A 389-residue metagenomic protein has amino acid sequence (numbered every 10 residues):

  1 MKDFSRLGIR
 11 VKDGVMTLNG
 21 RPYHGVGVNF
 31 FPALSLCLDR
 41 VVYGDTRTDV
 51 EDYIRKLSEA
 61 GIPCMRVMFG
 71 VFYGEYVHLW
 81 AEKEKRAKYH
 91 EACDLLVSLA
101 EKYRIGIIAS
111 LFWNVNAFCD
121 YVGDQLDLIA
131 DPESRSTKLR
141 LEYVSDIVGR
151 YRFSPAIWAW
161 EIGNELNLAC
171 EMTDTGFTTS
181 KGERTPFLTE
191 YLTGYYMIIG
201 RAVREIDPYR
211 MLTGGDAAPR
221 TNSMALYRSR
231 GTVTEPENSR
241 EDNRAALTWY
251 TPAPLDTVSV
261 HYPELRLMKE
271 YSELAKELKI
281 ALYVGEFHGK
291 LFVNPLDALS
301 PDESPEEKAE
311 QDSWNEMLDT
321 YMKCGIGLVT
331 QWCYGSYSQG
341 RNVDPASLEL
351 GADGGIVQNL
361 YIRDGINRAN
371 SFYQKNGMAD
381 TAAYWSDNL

Functional and structural regions predicted by a protein language model:
K2-L255, H261-Y271, E277-I280, F287 (+1 more regions): Active-site mouth of glycoside hydrolases
D380, D387-N388: Fungal extracellular Ser/Thr-rich, low-complexity intrinsically disordered regions
